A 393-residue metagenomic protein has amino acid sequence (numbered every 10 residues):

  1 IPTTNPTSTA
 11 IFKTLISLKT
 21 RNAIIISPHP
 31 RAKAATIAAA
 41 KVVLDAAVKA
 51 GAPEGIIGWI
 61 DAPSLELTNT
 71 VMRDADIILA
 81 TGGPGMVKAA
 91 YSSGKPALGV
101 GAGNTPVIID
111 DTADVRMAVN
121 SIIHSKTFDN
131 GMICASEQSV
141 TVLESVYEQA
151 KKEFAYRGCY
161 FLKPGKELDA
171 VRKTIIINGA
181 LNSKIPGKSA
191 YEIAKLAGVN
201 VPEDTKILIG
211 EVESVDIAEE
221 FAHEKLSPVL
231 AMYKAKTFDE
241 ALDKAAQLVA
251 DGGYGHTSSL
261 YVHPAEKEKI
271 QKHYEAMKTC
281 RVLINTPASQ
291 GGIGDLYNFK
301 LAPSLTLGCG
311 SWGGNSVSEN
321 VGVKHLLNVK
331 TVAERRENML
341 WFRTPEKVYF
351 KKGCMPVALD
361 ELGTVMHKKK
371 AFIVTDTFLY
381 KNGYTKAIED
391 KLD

Functional and structural regions predicted by a protein language model:
I1-M117: Rossmann-like NAD(P) dinucleotide-binding subdomain of oxidoreductase/dehydrogenase enzymes
I1-P2, L226-M232, R335-C354: Acidic/glycine-enriched edge-of-secondary-structure segments
F12, I16-A23, V87-D216: ALDH superfamily catalytic-core signature
W59-A62, G210-E211, M232-K236, V348-M355: Short acidic-hydrophobic, aromatic-tinged amphipathic segments that line or gate anion-handling sites
E66-L67, K269, V357-A358: Short acidic active-site motifs
V199-N338: Conserved C-terminal structural/oligomerization subdomain of aldehyde/semialdehyde dehydrogenase
M339-D393: ATP/NTP phosphate-donor binding region
